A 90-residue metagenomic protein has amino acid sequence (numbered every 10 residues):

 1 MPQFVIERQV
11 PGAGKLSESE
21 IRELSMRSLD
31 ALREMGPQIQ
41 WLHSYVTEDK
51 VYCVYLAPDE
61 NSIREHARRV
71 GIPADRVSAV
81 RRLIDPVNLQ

Functional and structural regions predicted by a protein language model:
M1-R33, Q40, D85-Q90: Short S/T/G/P-rich N-terminal loop/turn motif that feeds into the first structured element of a domain
F4-R8, W41-H66: Short, well-ordered beta-strand segments in beta-rich or mixed alpha/beta enzyme and ligand-binding folds
K15, I21, K50-V51, V77: Short capping/connector residues at structural and topological boundaries
I21, L32, Y45, V54-A57 (+2 more regions): Generic ordered-secondary-structure signal
M26-L29, V54, R68: Residues within alpha-helical segments
P37-H43, R76: A short linear hydrophobic-aromatic micro-motif
E48, L83-I84: Short secondary-structure capping/turn micro-motifs that flank functional sites
L56-L83: An amphipathic, aromatic/His-enriched active-site/gating alpha helix that lines ligand/cofactor pockets
